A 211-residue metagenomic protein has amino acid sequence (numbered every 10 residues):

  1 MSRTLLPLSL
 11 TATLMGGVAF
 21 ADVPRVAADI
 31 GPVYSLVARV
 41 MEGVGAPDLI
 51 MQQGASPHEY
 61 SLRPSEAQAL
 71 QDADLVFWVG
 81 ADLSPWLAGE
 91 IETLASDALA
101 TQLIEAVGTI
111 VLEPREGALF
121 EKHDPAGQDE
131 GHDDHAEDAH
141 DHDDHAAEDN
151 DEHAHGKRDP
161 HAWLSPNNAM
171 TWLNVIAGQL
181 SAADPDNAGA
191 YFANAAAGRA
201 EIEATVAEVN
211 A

Functional and structural regions predicted by a protein language model:
S2-A21: Gram-negative bacterial Sec-dependent N-terminal signal peptides
F20-A211: Extracytoplasmic metal-acquisition and chelation regions
